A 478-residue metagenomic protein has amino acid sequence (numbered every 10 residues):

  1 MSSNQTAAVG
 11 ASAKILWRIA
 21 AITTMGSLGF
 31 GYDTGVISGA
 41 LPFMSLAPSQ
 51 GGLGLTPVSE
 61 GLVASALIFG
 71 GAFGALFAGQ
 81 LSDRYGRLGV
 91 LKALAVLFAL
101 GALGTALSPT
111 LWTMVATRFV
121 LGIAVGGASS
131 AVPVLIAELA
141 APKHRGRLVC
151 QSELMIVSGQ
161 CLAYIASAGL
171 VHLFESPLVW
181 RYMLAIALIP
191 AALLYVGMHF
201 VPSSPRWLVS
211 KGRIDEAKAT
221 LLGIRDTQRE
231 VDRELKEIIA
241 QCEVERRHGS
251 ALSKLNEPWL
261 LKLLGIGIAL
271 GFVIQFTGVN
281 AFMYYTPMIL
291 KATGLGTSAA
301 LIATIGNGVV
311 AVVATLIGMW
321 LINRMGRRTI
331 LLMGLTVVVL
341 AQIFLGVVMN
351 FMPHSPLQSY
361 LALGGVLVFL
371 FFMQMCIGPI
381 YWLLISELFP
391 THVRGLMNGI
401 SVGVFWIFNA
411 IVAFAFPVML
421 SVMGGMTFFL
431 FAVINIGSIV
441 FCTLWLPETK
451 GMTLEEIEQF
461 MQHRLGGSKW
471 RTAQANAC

Functional and structural regions predicted by a protein language model:
M1-L222, R233, C242-C478: Alpha-helical transmembrane bundle of multi-pass membrane proteins
Q228-E234: Boundary/linker segments of alpha-helical solenoid repeat arrays
